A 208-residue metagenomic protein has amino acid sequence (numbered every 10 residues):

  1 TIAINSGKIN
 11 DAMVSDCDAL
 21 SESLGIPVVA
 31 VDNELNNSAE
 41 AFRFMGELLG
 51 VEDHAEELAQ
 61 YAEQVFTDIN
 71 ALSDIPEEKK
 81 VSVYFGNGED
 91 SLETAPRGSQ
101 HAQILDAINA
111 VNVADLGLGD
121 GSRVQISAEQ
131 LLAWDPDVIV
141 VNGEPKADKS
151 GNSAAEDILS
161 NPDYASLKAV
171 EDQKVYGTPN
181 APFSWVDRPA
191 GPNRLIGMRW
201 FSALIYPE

Functional and structural regions predicted by a protein language model:
T1-L48, V124-S166: Acidic/His-rich segments in extracytoplasmic proteins that coordinate ligands and/or metal ions
D11-A12, P96, S122, P192: Residue-level recognition of alpha-helix initiation/capping sites
D16-S91, D115, R123, V170 (+1 more regions): Extracytoplasmic substrate-binding proteins
F44, I104-A107, Q130, W200: Amphipathic alpha-helical segments that form well-ordered structural scaffolds and often line/cohere around active
D90, P96-I104, E144, S150 (+1 more regions): Extracytoplasmic/periplasmic substrate-binding proteins
T94-S122: Alpha-helical, coiled-coil/dimerization segments enriched in small aliphatic residues
G98-S99, N161, L167-K168, A190-G191: Serine-centered coil/turn micro-motif
